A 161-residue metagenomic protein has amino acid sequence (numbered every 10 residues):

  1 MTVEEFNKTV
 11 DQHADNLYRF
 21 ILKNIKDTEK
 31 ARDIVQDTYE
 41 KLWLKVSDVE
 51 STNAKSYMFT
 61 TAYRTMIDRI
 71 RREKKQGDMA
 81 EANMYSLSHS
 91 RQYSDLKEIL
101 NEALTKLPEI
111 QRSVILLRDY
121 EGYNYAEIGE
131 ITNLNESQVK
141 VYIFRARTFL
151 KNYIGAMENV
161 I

Functional and structural regions predicted by a protein language model:
M1-R19, K23, E29-R32: A short, charge-rich alpha-helical start-of-domain segment used by transcription regulators
R19, D33-E40, L44, T52-R64: Structural recognition of an alpha-helix C-terminal capping motif at a helix-to-coil junction
E29, A126, S137: Residues within helix-turn-helix
K45, R69, I110, T148-V160: Residue cluster at the C-terminal edge of the helix-turn-helix DNA-binding motif
T60-A80: Arg/Lys-rich amphipathic alpha helix in sigma70-family domain 2
I99-L107: Short amphipathic alpha-helical boundary/capping segments
V114-R118: A short pre-motif secondary-structure segment
T132-A156: DNA-recognition helix of helix-turn-helix
